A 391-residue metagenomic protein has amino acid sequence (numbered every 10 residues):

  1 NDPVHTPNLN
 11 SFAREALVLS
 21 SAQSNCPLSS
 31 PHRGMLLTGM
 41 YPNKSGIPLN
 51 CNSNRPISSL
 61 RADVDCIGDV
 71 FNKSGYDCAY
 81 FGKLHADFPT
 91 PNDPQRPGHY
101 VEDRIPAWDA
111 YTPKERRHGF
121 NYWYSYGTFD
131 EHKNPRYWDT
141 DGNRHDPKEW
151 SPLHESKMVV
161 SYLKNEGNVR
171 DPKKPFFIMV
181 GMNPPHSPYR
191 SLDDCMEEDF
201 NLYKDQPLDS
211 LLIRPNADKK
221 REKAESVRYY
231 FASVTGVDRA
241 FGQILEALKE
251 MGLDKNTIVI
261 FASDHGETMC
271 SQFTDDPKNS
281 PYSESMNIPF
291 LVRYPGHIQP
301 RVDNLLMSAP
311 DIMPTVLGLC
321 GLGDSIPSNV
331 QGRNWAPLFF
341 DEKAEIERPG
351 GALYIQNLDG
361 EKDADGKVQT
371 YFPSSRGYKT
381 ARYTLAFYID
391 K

Functional and structural regions predicted by a protein language model:
N1-I389: Formylglycine-dependent sulfatase
